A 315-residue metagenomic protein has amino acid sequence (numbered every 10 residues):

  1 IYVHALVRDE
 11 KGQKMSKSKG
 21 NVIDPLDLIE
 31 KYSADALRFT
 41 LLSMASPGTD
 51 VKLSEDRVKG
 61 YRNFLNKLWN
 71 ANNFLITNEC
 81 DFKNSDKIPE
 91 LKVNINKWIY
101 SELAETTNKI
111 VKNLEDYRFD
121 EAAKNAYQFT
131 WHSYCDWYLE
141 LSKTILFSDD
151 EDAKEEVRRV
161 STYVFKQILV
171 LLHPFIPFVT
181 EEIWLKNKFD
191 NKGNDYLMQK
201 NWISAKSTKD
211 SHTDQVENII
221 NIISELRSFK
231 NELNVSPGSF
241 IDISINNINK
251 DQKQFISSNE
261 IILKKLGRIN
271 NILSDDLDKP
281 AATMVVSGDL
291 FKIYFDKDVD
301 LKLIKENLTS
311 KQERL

Functional and structural regions predicted by a protein language model:
I1-Y2, A36-M44, N72, A126-T130 (+3 more regions): Short alpha-helical scaffolding segments that buttress acidic/His motifs in well-ordered protein cores
H4, L68, Y134, P177 (+1 more regions): Residue-level signal for inorganic ion chemistry
L6-K11, M15-E90, F189-G193, E232-I241 (+1 more regions): Catalytic adenosine-cofactor/nucleotide-binding cores of aminoacyl-tRNA synthetases and other
L42, D81-V111, E140-S224: Acidic, turn-prone loop/beta-hairpin segments
K59, K186-L315: C-terminal low-complexity, glycine/proline- and small-hydrophobic-enriched intrinsically disordered tails that act as
N63-I76, N96-T106, K124-T144, T283-L290: Core structural elements
A71-L75, T106, I110, L308-L315: Non-transmembrane amphipathic alpha-helical segments
L114-E121: Short helix-adjacent coil turns
